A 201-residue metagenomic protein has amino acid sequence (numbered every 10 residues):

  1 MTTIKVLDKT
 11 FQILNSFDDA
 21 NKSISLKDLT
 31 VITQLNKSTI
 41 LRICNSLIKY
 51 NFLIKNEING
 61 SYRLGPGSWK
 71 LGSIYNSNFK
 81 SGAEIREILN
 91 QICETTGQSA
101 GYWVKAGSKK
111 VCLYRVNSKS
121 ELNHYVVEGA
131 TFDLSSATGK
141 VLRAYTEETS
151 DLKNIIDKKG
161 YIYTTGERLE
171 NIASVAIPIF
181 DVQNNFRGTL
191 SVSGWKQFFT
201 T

Functional and structural regions predicted by a protein language model:
M1-K5, A130, L134, E167 (+1 more regions): Residue-level "hotspot" positions that anchor or transmit function at local structural transition points
M1-Y75: N-terminal helix-turn-helix
I54, G101-W103, T164: Conserved beta-strand cores of small sensory beta-sandwich domains that regulate signal transduction, primarily PAS/PAC
E57, K105, D181-V182: Short, acidic, Ser/Thr-enriched surface-loop or helix-capping motifs
R63-T149: Amphipathic alpha-helical effector-binding/dimerization core of metabolite-sensing transcriptional regulators
S150-T201: Extended hydrophobic
